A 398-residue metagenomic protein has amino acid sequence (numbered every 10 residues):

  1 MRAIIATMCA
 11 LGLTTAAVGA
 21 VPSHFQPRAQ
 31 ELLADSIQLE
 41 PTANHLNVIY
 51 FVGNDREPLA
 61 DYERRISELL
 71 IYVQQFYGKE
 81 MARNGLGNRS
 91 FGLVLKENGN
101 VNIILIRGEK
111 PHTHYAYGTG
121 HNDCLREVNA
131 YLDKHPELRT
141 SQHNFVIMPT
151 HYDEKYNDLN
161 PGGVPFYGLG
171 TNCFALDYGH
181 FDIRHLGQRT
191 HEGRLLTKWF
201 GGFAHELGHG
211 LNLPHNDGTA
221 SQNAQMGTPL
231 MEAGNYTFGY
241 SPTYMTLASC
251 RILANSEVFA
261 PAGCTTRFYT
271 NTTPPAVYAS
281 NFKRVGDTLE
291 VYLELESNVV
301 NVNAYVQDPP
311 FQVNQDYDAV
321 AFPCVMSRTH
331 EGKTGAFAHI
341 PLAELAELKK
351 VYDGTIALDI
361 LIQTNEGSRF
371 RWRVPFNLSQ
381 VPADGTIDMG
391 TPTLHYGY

Functional and structural regions predicted by a protein language model:
M1-I4: Positively charged n-region of N-terminal signal peptides that target proteins for export
A6-T15: Bacterial N-terminal signal peptides
V21-N144, M148-P165, Q312, A321-K333 (+3 more regions): Propeptide-to-catalytic entry region of secreted or membrane-anchored zinc metalloproteases
V21-P27, E192-G193, N216-P375: Replace "(M1/M4/M9/M12/WLM)" with "(e.g., M1/M4/M8/M9/M12/M26/WLM)" and add "not limited to" to clarify scope
D158-H185: A structural motif
H180-F203: Short pre-active-site segment immediately N-terminal to the catalytic Zn-binding motif
T197-H215: Active-site recognition of the HExxH zinc-binding catalytic motif
D388-Y398: Compositionally biased low-complexity segments at domain edges in trafficked proteins and select soluble regulators
